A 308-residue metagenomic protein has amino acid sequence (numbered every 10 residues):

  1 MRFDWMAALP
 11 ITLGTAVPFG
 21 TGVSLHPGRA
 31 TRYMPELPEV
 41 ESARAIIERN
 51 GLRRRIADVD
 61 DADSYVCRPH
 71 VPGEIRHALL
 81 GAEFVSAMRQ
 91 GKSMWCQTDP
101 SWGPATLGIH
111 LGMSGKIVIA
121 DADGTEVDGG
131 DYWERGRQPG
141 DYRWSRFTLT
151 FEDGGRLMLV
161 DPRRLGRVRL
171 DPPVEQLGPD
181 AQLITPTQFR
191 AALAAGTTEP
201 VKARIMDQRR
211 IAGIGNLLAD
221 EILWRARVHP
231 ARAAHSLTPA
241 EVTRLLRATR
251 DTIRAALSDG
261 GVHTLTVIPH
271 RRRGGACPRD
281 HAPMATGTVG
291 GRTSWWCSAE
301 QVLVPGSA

Functional and structural regions predicted by a protein language model:
T21-A308: Structured catalytic/nucleic-acid-binding cores of DNA maintenance enzymes
